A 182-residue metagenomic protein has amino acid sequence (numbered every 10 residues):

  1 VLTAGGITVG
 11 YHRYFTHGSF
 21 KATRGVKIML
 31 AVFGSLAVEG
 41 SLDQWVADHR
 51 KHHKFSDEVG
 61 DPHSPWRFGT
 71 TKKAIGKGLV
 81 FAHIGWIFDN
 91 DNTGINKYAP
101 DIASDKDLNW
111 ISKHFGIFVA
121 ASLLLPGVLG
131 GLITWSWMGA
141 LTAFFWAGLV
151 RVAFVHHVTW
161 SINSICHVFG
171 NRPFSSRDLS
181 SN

Functional and structural regions predicted by a protein language model:
V1-W160: Non-catalytic, topology-defining segments of multipass membrane proteins
D101-L108, F169-N182: Active-site-proximal inter-transmembrane loops
V155, W160-P173: C-terminal accessory segments of proteins
